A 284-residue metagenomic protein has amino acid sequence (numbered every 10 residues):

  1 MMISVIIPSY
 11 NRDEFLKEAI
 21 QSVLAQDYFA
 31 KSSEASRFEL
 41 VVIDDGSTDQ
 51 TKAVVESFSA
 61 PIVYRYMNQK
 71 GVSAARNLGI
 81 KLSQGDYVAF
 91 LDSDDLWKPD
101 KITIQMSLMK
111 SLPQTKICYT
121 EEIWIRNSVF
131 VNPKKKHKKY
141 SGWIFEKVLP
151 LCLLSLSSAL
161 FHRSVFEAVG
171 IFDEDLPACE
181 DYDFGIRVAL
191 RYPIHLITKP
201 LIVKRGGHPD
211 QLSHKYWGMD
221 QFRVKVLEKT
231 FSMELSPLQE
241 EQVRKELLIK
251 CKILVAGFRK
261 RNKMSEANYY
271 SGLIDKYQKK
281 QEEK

Functional and structural regions predicted by a protein language model:
I3-F15, A19, Q26-D27, I43: A conserved hydrophobic helix/loop-capping motif in glycosyltransferases and polysaccharide synthases
Q21-S36: Short, acidic, metal-binding catalytic loop of nucleotide-sugar glycosyltransferases
S22, L40-A53, D92: A conserved acidic beta->alpha catalytic loop
M67-S83, I104: Glycine-rich, basic loop-to-helix element that forms the pyrophosphate-binding segment of sugar-nucleotide handling
V88: Short aromatic/hydrophobic "clamp" motif used to bind/position activated sugar donors
D100-N132: Conserved donor NDP-sugar-binding/catalytic core segment of glycosyltransferases
K138-V226: Conserved nucleotide-sugar donor-binding catalytic segment
G206-K284: C-terminal subregions of glycosyltransferases and related glycan-biosynthesis enzymes
